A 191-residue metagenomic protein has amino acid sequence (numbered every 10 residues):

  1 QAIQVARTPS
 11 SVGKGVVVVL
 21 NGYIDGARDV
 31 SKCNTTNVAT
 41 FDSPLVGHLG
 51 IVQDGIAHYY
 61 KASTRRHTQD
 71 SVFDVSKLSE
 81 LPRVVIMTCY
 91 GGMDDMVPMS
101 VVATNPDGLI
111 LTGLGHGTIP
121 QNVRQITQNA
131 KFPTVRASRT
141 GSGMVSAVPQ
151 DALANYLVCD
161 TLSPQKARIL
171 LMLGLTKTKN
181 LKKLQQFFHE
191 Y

Functional and structural regions predicted by a protein language model:
Q1-G22, G26-V30, V158-S163, A167 (+3 more regions): Short, glycine-/small-residue-rich phosphate/pyrophosphate-handling segment
V5-P9, V52-G55, T104, T112 (+3 more regions): Change "in soluble alpha/beta enzymes" to "in soluble alpha/beta proteins
S10-G15, L20-N21, V46, L81-R83 (+2 more regions): Short coil/turn connectors at secondary-structure junctions
S11, P44, T104, Q121 (+2 more regions): Conserved active-site and cofactor/substrate-binding residues in soluble primary-metabolism enzymes
V17-N21, T88, T112, A137-S138: Short beta-strand segments
G26-H116: Accessory alpha-helical/coil subdomains and C-terminal extensions that flank or cap enzyme catalytic cores
H116-Y191: C-terminal non-catalytic interaction/assembly regions of soluble proteins
